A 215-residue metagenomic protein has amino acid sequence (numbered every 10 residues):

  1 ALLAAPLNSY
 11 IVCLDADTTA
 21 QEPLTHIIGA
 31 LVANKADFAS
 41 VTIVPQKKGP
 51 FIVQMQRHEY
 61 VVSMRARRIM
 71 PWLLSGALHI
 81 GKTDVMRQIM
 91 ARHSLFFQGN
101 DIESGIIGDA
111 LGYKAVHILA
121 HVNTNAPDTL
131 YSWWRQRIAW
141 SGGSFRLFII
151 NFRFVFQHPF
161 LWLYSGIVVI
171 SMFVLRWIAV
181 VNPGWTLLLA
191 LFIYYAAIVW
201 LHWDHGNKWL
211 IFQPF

Functional and structural regions predicted by a protein language model:
A1-A5, G105-I106: Short, conserved alpha-helix that lines the donor NDP-sugar binding/gating region of sugar-transfer enzymes
A4, Q88, A110-L111: Active-site catalytic microenvironments for nucleophilic, acid-base chemistry
I11: Short aromatic/hydrophobic "clamp" motif used to bind/position activated sugar donors
L14, A20-F96, I138: Long helical/loop segments within the catalytic core of UDP-sugar-dependent glycosyltransferases, especially the large
A36-M64, L95-F97, I102-W162: Catalytic donor/gating beta->alpha subdomain of glycosyltransferases that bind UDP-sugars
S165-F215: Membrane-embedded multi-pass helical conduit in multi-pass membrane proteins, especially envelope-biosynthetic
